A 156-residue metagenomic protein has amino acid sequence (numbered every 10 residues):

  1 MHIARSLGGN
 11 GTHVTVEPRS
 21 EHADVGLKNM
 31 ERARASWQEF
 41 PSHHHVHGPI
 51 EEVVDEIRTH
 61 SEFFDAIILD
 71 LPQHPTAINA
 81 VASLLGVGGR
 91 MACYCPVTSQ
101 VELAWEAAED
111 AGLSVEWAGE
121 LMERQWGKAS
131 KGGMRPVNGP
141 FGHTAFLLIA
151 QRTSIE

Functional and structural regions predicted by a protein language model:
M1, H22-D24, V101: Short alpha-helix immediately C-terminal to the canonical SAM-binding loop
M1-G9, A82-S83: Conserved SAM-binding loop of SAM-dependent methyltransferases across substrates and taxa, primarily the Class I
G9, R32-A33, F64, D110-G112 (+1 more regions): Short, hinge-like loop/turn segments at secondary-structure boundaries
N10-G11, G89: A short helix->loop->beta-strand "cap" motif at the edges of active sites that frequently abuts
T12, V16-H74, S130: S-adenosyl-L-methionine
P75-Q151: C-terminal substrate-binding/active-site "lid" region of AdoMet-derived donor-dependent transferases
S154-E156: Flexible, glycine-/basic-rich loop-and-beta segments that form/coincide with the SAM-dependent methyltransferase
